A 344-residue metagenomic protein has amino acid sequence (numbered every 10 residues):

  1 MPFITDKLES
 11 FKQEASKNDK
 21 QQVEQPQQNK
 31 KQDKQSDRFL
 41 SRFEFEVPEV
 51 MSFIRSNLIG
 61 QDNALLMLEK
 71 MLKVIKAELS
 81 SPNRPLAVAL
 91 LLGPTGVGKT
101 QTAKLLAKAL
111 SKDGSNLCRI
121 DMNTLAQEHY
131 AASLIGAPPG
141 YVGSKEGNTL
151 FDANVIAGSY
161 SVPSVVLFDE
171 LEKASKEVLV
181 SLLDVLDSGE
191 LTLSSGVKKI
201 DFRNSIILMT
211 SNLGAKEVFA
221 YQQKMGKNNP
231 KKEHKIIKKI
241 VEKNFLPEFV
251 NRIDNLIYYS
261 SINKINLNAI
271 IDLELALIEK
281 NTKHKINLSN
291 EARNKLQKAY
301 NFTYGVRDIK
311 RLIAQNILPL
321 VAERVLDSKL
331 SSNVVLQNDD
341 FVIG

Functional and structural regions predicted by a protein language model:
P2, S36-M67, L125-E128, S261 (+2 more regions): Dynamic helix-loop-helix/coil hinge segments at AAA+ ATPase domain boundaries and subdomain interfaces
S36-E44, N57-L58, G114-S115, K216-K295 (+2 more regions): Conserved C-terminal "switch" segment of AAA+ ATPases
R42-V88, P319-L326: Pre-Walker A (pre-P-loop) alpha-helix and adjacent loop at the N terminus of AAA/AAA+ ATPase modules, a conserved
I59-L66, F249, K264-L267, F302-L326 (+1 more regions): The conserved phosphate-sensing helix
K76-P82, L86, K145-S159, L171 (+3 more regions): Conserved Walker
S80-I120: Walker A/P-loop
A109-G140: AAA+/P-loop NTPase substrate/partner-engagement loops
Q127-A131, I135, G158-D187, N212-Q223 (+2 more regions): Conserved AAA+/SF3 P-loop NTPase catalytic/coupling segment centered on the Walker-B
